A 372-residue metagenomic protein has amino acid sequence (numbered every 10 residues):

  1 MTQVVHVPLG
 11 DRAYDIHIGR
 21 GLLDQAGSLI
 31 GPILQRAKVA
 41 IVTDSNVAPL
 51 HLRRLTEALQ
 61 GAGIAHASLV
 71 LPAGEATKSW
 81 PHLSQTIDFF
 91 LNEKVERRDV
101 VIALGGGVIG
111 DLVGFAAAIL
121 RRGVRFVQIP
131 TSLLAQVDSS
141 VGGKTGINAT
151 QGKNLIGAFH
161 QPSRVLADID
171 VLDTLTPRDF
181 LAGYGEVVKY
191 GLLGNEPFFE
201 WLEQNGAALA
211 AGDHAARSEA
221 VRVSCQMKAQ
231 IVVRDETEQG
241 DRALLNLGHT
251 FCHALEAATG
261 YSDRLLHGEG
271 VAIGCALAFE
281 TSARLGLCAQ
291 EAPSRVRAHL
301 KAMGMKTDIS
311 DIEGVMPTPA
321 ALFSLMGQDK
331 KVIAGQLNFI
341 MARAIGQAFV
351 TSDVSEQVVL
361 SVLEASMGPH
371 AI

Functional and structural regions predicted by a protein language model:
M1-V100: ATP/NTP phosphate-donor binding region
Q3, G185-V187, L287-I372: C-terminal charged capping/lid subdomain of soluble metabolic enzymes
P8, I33-L34, K94-E96, I119-R121 (+5 more regions): Solvent-exposed alpha-helices and their adjacent loops that cap or buttress functional pockets in soluble metabolic
N92-V95, Q161-R164, D170-P177, G185-P197 (+9 more regions): Generic secondary-structure signature for well-ordered alpha-helical cores
V108-F115, Q136-V137, A254: Short glycine/serine/threonine-rich phosphate/pyrophosphate-binding segments that cradle anionic phosphate groups
F115-A208: A glycine/threonine-rich phosphate-anchoring loop and its flanking beta-alpha core in nucleotide/phosphate-binding
E200, Q204-A320: Active-site segments that bind and position negatively charged phosphate/pyrophosphate groups
